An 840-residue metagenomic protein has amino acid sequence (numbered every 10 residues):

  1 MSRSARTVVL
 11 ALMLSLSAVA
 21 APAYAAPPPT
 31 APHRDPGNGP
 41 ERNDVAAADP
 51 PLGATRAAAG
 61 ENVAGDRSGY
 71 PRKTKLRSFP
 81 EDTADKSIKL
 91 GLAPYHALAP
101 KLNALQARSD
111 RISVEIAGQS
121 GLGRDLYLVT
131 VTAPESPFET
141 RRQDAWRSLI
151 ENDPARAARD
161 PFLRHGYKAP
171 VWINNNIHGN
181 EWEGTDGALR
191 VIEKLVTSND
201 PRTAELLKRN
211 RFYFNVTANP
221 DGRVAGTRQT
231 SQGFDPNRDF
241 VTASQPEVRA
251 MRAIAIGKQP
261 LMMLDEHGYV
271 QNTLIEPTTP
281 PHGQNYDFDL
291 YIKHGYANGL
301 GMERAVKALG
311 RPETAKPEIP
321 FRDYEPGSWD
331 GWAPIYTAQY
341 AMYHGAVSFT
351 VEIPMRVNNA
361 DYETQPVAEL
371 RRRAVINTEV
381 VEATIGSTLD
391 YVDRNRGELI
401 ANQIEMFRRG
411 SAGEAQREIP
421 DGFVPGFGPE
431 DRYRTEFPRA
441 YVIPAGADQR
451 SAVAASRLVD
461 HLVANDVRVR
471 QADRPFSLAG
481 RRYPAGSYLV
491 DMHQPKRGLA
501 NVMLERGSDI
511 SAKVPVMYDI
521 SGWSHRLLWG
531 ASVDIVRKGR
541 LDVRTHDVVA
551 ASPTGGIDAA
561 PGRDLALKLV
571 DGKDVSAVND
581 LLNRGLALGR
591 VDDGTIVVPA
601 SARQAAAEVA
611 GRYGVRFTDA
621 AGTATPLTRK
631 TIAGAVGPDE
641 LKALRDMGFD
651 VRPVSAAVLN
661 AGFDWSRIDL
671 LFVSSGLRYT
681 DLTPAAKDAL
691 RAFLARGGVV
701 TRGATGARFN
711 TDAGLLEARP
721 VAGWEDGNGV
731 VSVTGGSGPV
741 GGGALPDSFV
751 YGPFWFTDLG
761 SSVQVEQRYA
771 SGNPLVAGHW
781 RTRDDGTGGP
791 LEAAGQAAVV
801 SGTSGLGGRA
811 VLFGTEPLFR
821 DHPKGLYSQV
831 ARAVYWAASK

Functional and structural regions predicted by a protein language model:
M1-P28: Secretory targeting and sorting signals
L14-L16, A23, S244, V380-T384: An N-terminal domain-start capping segment
P32-T130, E135-W182, V196, L206-L207 (+6 more regions): Intrinsic-disorder/low-complexity accessory segments
T185, L274-E276, D361: Hydrophobic alpha-helical membrane-insertion segments
D186-R190, T384: Short amphipathic alpha-helical face segments that pack within enzyme cores and frequently flank/anchor catalytic
E193, T197, A204-K316: Hydrophobic, small-residue-rich alpha-helical packing segments that form membrane-like cores
T230, W329-D330: Active site of divalent-metal-dependent phosphoester/diester hydrolases
